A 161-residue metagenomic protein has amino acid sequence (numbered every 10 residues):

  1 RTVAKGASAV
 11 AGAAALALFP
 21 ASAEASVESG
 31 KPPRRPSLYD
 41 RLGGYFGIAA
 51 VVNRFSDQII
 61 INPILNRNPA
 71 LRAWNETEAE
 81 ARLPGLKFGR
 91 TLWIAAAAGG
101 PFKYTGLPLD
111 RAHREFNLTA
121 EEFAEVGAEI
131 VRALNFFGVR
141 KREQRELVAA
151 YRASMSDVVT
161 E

Functional and structural regions predicted by a protein language model:
T2-S22: N-terminal export signals
A11-G12, A25-E161: Core of compact, soluble alpha-helical bundle domains
